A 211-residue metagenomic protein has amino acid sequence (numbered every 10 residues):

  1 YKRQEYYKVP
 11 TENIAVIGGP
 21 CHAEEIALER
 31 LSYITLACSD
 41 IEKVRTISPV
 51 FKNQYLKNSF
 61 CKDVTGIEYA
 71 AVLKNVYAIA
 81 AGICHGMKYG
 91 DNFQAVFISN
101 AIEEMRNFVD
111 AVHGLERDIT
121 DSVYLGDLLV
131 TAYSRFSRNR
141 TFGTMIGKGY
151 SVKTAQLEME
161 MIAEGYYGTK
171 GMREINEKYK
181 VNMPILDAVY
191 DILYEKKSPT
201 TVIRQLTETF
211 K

Functional and structural regions predicted by a protein language model:
K2-G90: Rossmann-fold dinucleotide-binding core
R3-Y7, V109, N176: Conserved hydrophobic residues forming the short capping helix/wall of the S-adenosyl-L-methionine
K43, E104, R138: Short phosphate-engaging motifs
C61, K74, A81-H85, Y89 (+1 more regions): NAD(P)-dependent Rossmann-like dehydrogenase/reductase catalytic/cofactor-binding core
N92-A95, S99: Ligand/cofactor pocket segment of small-molecule handling proteins
A101-V112: Alpha-helical phosphate/pyrophosphate-handling elements in metalloenzyme active cores
